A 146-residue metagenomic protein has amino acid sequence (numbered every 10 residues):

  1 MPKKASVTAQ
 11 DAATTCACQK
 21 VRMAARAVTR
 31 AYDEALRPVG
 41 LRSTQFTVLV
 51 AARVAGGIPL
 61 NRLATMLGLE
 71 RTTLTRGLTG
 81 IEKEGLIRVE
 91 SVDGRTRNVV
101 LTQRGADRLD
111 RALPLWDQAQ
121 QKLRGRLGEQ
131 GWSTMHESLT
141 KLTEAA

Functional and structural regions predicted by a protein language model:
M1, D11-A13, A25-R26, E84-R88: Short acidic/polar alpha-helix capping motifs at helix-coil junctions
M1-C18, P114, E129-A146: C-terminal regulatory/oligomerization modules of transcriptional regulators
P2-K3, R22, E34-S43, V48 (+4 more regions): Structured catalytic/translocation cores of nucleotide/phosphate-coupled proteins
A9-T15, Q19-R22, R26-T73, D93 (+1 more regions): N-terminal helix-turn-helix DNA-binding core of bacterial DNA-binding proteins
T29, G57, T79-E137: Charged, amphipathic alpha-helical coiled-coil/dimerization segments
G57-T73, R88, P114-A119, S138-A146: Short, Lys/Arg-enriched charge-dense amphipathic segments
R76: DNA-binding alpha-helical recognition surfaces that contact promoter or target DNA
